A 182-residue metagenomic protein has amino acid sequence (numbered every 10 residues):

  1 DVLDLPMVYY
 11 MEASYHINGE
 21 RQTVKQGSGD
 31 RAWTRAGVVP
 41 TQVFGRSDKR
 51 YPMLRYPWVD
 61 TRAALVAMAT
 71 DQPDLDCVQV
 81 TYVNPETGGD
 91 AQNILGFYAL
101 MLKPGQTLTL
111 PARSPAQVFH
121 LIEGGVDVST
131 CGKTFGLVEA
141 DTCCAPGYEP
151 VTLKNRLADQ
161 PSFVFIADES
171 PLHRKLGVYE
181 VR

Functional and structural regions predicted by a protein language model:
D1-V8, S28, T130, G136-L157 (+1 more regions): Conserved metal-binding segment of the jelly-roll/cupin
V8-Y10, K175-L176: Short helix/loop capping segments that flank catalytic or ligand/cofactor-binding pockets
A13-I94, Y98, E180-R182: A short, N-terminal "cap"/entry segment at the start of jelly-roll beta-barrel domains of the cupin/DSBH fold
Q79-G88, G96-R113, T134, Y148-E149 (+1 more regions): Conserved short histidine dyad/triad with adjacent acidic residue
G96-Y98, Q117, Q160: Residues that flank catalytic or metal-binding motifs in active/ligand-binding sites
A99-M101, F119-H120, C144, I166: Structured core elements
L100, Q160, S170-R174, Y179-V181: Non-heme Fe(II)/2-oxoglutarate
T107-E139, E149, K154: A short beta-strand-loop-beta hairpin characteristic of the jelly-roll/cupin
